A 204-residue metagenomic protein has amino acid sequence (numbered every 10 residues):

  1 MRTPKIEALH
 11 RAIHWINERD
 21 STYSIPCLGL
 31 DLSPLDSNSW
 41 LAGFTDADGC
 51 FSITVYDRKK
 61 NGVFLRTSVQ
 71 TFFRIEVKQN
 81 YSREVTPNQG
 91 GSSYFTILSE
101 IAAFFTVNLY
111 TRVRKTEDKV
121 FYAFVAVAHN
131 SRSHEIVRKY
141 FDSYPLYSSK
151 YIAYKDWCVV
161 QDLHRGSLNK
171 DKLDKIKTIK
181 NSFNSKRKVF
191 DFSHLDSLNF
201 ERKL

Functional and structural regions predicted by a protein language model:
M1-L204: Internal intein/HINT superfamily modules and their associated LAGLIDADG
